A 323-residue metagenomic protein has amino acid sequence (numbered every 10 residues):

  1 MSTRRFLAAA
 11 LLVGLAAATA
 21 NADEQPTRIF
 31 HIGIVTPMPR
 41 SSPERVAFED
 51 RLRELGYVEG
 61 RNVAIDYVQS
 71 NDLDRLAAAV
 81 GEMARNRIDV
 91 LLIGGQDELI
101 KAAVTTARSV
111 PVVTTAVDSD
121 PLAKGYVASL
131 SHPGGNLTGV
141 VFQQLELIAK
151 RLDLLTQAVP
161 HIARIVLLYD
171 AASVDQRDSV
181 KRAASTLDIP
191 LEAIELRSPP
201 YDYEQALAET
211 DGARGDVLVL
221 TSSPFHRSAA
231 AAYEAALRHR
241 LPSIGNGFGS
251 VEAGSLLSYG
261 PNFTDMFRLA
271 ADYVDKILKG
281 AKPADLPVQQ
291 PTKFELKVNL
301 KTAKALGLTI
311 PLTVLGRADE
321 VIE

Functional and structural regions predicted by a protein language model:
M1-E323: Short hydrophobic alpha-helices and adjacent helix-cap/hinge residues
